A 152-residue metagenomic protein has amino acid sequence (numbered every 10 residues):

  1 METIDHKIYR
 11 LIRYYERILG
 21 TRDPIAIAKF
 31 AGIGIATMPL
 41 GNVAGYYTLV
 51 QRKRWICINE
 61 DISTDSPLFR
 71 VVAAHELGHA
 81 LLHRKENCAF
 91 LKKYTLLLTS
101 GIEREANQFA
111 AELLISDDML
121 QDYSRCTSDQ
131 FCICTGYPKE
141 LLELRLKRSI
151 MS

Functional and structural regions predicted by a protein language model:
M1-S152: Active-site hotspot residues in diverse enzymes, especially metal/ion-binding acidic/histidine motifs
